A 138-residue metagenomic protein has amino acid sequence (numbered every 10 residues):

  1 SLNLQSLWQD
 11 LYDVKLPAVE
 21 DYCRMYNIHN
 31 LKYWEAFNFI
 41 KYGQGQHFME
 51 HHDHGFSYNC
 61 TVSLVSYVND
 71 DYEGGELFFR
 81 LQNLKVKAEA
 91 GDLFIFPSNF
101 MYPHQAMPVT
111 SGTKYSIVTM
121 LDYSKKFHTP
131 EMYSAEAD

Functional and structural regions predicted by a protein language model:
S1-L93, M101-D138: Fe(II)/2-oxoglutarate oxygenase catalytic core
